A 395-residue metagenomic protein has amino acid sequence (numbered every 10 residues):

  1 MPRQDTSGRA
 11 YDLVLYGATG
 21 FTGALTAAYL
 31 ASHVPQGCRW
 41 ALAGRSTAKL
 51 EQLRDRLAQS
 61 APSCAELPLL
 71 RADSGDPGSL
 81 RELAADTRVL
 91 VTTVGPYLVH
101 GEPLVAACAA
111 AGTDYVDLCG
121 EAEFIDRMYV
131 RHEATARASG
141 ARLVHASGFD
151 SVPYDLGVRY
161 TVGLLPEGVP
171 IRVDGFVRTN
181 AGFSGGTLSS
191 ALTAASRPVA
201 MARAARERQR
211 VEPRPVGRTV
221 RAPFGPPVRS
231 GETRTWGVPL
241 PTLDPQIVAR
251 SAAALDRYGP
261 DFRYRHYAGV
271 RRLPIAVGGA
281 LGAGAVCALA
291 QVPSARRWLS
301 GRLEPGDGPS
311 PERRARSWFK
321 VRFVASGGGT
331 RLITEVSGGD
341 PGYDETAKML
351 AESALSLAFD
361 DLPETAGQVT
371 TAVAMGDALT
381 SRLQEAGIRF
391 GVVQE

Functional and structural regions predicted by a protein language model:
P2-T6, G163-E395: C-terminal catalytic/substrate-binding lobe primarily of soluble NAD(P)-dependent oxidoreductases
D12, R88-V89, D114, L332: Structural motif
D12-A31: N-terminal Rossmann NAD(P)H-binding glycine-rich loop of SDR-like oxidoreductase domains
Y29-G37, L255-D256: A short, Lys/Arg-enriched amphipathic alpha-helix followed by its capping loop at the start of a domain
P35-K49: Conserved glycine-rich Rossmann-like NAD(P)H-binding loop of the short-chain dehydrogenase/reductase
L53-C64: Short, conserved SAM-binding/catalytic segment of Class I S-adenosyl-L-methionine-dependent methyltransferases
L70-V89, T93-V99: Conserved Rossmann-fold cofactor-binding substructure of NAD(P)-dependent oxidoreductases
Y97-R210, L243, R250: Glycine-/Pro-rich loop/turn segments that contact NAD(P) or position catalytic residues in Rossmann-like domains
